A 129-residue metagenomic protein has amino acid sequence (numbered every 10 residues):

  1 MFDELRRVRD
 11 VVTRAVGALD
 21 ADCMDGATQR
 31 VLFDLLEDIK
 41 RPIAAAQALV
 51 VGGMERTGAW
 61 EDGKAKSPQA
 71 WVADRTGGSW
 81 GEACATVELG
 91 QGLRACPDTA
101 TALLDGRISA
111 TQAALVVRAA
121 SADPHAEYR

Functional and structural regions predicted by a protein language model:
M1-R129: Conserved C-terminal region and hinge/linker of Rieske [2Fe-2S] proteins, especially in Rieske oxygenase systems
